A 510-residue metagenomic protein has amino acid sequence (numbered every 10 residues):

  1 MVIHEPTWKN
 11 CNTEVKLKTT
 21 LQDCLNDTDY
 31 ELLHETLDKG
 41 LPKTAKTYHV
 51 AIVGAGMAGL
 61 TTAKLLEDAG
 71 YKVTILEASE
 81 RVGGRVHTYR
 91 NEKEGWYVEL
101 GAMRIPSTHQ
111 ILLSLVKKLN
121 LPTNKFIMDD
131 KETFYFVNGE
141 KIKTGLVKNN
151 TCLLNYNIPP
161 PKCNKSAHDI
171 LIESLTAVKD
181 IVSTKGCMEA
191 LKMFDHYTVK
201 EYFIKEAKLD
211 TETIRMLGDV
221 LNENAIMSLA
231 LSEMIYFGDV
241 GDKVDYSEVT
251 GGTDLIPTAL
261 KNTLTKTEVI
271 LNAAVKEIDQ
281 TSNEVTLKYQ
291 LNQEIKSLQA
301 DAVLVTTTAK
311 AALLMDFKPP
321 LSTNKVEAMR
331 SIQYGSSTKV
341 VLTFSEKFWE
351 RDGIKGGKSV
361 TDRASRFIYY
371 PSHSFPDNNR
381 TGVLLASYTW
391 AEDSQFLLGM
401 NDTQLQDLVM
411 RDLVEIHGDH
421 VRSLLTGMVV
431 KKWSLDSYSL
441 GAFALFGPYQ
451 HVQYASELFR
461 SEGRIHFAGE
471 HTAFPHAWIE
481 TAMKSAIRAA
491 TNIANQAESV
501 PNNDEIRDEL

Functional and structural regions predicted by a protein language model:
V2-T36, L146, E284, Q290 (+3 more regions): Conserved flavin/dinucleotide-binding core of flavoenzymes
H4, G84-L112, D130, K185-M188 (+1 more regions): Glycine-rich active-site loop/strand segments that organize a redox cofactor
E5, V15-T20, C24, T44 (+2 more regions): Mobile amphipathic helical/loop "lid" adjacent to a hydrophobic cofactor/ligand pocket
K46-I75: N-terminal Rossmann-like FAD-binding beta1-loop-alpha1 element of flavoenzymes
E67-K93: Glycine-rich FAD pyrophosphate-binding loop
V98-I105, T184-M193, D242-T250, K325-Q333 (+3 more regions): Active-site rim elements
T176-E277, T281-L291, S297-Q299, T306 (+4 more regions): Active-site/ligand-binding neighborhood in enzyme catalytic cores
L260, E294, V305-I354: Glycine-rich loop(s) and the adjacent beta-strand/alpha-helix scaffold that form part
